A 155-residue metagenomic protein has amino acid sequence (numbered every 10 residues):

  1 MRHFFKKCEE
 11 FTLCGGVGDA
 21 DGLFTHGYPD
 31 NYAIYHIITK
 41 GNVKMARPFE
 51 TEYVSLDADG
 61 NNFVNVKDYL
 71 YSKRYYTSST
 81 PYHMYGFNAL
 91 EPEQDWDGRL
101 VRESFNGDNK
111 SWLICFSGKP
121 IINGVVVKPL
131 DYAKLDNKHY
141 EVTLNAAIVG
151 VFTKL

Functional and structural regions predicted by a protein language model:
R2-K6, T12-G18, F87-E91: Short amphipathic
K6-K7, G27, V54-L56, N65 (+1 more regions): Exposed, low-complexity/repetitive linear segments and helix-based recognition motifs, biased toward charged/polar
F11, G18, T25, P29-P48 (+3 more regions): Glycine- and acidic-residue-biased ligand/ion/polar-headgroup-sensing regions
G16, Y35-H36, E52, K67 (+2 more regions): A short hydrophobic beta-strand segment most commonly corresponding to one strand of the jelly-roll/cupin
A20, N61, D131-A133: A short, sequence-level motif marking secondary-structure junctions
F49-P81: Cellulosome-associated attachment modules in secreted, modular CAZymes
Y75, T80-I148: Acidic/His-leaning functional-site neighborhoods
